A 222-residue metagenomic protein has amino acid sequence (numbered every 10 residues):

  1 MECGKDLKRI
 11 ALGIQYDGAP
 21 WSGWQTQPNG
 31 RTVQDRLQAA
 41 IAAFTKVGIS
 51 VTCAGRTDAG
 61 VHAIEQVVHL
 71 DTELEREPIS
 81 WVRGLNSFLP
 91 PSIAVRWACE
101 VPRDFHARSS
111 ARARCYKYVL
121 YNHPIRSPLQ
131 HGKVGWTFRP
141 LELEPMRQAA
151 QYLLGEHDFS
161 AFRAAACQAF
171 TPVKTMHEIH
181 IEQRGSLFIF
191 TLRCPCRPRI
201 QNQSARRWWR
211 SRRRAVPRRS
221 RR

Functional and structural regions predicted by a protein language model:
E2-R222: Structured-RNA-binding interfaces characteristic of tRNA pseudouridine synthases
